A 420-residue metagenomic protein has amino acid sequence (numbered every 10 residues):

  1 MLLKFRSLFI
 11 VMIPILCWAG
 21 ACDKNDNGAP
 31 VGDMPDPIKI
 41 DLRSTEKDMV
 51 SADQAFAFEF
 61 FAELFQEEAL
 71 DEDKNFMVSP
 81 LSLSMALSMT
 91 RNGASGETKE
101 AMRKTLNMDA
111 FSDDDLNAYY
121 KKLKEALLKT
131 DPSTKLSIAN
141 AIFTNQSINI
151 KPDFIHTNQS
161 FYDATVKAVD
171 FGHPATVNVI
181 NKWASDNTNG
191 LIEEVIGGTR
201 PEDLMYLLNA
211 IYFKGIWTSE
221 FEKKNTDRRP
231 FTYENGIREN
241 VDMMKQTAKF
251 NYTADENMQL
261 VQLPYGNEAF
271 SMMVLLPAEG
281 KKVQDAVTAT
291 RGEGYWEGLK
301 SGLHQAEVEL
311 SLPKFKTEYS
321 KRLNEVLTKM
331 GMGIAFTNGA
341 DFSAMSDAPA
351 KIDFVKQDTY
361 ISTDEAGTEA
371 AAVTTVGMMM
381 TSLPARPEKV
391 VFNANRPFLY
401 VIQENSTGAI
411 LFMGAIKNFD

Functional and structural regions predicted by a protein language model:
L2-F9, L16-C17, C22-F171: Detector for small/aliphatic-rich hydrophobic stretches
D73, D113-A278, S301-P384: Non-catalytic, conformational "gating/processing" segments within enzyme and secreted inhibitor domains
M77, M85-S88, A141, S271-V274 (+2 more regions): Structural recognition of the beta-strand scaffold that forms the well-ordered cores of secreted hydrolase catalytic
T98-M102, K282-Q284, Y319-K321, A371 (+1 more regions): Extracytoplasmic/secreted cell-surface and envelope-processing proteins
M102-L106, F221-R228, V283-G292: Short Gly/aromatic-enriched secondary-structure transition segments
G266-N267, I352-V355, V391-R396, E404-S406: A structural signal for short secondary-structure junctions
P397-D420: C-terminal or internal capping secondary-structure element at the end of a domain, subdomain, or sheet
